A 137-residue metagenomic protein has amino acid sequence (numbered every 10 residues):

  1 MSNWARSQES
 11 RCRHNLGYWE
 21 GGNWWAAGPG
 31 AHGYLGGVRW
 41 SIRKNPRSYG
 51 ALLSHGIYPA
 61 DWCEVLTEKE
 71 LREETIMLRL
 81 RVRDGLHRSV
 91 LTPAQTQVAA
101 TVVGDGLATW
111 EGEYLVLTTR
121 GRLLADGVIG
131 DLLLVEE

Functional and structural regions predicted by a protein language model:
M1-T92, E137: C-terminal scaffold of the Radical SAM
E20-G21, L107-A108, D131: Short, charged low-complexity intrinsically disordered segments located at boundaries of structured domains
A99-A100: Short, hydrophobic-biased segments on the C-terminal half of alpha helices that form "recognition helices"
V103-E113: A short, conserved structural fragment
Y114-T118: Minor-groove-contacting beta-hairpin "wing" of winged helix-turn-helix DNA-binding domains
R120-E137: Short, amphipathic alpha-helical interaction segments positioned at domain boundaries
